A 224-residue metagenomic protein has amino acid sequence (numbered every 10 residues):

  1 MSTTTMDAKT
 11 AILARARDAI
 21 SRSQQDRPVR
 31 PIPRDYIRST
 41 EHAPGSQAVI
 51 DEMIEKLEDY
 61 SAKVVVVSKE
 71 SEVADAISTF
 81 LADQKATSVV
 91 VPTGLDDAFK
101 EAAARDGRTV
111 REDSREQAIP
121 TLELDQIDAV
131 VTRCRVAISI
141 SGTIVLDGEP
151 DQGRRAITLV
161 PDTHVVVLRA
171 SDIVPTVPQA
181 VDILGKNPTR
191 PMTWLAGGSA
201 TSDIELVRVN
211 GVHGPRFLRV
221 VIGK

Functional and structural regions predicted by a protein language model:
S2-K224: The feature marks the mature, well-folded catalytic cores of soluble enzymes
